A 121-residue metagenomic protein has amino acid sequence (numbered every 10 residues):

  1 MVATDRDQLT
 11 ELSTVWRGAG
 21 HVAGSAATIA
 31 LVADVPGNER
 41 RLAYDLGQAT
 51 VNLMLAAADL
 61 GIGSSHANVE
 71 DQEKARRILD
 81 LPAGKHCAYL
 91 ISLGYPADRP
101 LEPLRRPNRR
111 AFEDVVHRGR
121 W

Functional and structural regions predicted by a protein language model:
M1-L46: Glycine/small-residue-rich phosphate/adenosyl-binding loop
H21, D59, P82-A83: Arginine/glycine-rich "motif VI" loop of SF2 helicases in the C-terminal RecA-like domain
I29, G37-I78: Small-aliphatic-rich amphipathic alpha-helix that forms the alpha element of a beta-alpha
V32, N68, L93: Conserved residues at the C-terminal ends of beta-strands
G37-R40, A88-Y89, L101: A short, structure-level motif marking secondary-structure boundaries and short turns
R77-P82, P103-R106: Short proline/glycine-enriched turn/loop segments at secondary-structure junctions
L79-I91: Short, electropositive alpha-helical surface patch
L90-W121: C-terminal helix-cap and adjacent tail motif
